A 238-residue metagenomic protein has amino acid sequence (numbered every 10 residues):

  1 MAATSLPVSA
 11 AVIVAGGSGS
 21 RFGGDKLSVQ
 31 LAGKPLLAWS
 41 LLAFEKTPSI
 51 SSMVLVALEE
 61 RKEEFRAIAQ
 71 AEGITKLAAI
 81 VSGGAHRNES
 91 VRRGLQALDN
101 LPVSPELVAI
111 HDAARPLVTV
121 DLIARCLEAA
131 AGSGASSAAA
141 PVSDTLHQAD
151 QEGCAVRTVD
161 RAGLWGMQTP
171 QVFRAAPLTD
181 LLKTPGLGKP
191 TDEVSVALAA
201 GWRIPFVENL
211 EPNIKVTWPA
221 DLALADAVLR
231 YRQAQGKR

Functional and structural regions predicted by a protein language model:
A2-E64: N-terminal glycine-rich phosphate-binding loop and ensuing alpha1 helix
A2-T4, L164-R238: Conserved alpha/beta core of the MobA/IspD/sugar-nucleotide pyrophosphorylase nucleotidyltransferase superfamily
I13, L37, G94, H111-D112 (+3 more regions): Residue-level signal for inorganic ion chemistry
F22, F65-A69, C126, L146 (+1 more regions): Hydrophobic packing residues within well-ordered alpha-helices of enzyme cores
T47-S49, Q70-K76, L101-P102: Short helix-capping segments at alpha-helix termini
G73-A85: Conserved donor nucleotide-binding strand/loop of the catalytic core
A85-C154, Q168-T169: Conserved beta-loop-beta/alpha segment of the NTase-like Rossmann-fold superfamily that binds/positions NTPs
V156-G166: A short, charged helix-loop
